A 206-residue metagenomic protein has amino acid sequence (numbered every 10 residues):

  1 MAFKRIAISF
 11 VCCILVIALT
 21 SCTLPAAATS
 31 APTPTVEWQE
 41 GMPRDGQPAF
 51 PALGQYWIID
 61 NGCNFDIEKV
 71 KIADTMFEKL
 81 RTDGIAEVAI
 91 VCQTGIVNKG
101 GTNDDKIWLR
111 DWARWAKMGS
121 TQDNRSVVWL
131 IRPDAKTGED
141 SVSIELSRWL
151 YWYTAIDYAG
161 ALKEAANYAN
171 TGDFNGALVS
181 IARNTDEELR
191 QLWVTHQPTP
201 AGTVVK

Functional and structural regions predicted by a protein language model:
A2-F10, L15, L19-S126, L130-K206: A structural boundary signal for the start of the first folded domain, especially the loop/turn and N-capping region
